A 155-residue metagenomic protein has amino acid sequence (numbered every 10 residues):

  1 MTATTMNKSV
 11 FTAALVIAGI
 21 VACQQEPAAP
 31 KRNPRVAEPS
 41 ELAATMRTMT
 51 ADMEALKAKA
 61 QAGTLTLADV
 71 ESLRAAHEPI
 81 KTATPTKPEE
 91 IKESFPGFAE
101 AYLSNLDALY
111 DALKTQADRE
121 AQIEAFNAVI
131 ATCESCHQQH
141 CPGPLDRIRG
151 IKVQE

Functional and structural regions predicted by a protein language model:
M1-T2, M46: Generic secretory/membrane-interface signal
T2-T12: Bacterial N-terminal signal peptides that target proteins for export
L15-V16: Short, linear, compositionally biased motifs with a strong N-terminal bias
I20-A22: C-terminal motif of bacterial Sec signal peptides marking the signal peptidase cleavage site
Q24-E155: Sequence context surrounding c-type heme c attachment/ligation sites in exported
